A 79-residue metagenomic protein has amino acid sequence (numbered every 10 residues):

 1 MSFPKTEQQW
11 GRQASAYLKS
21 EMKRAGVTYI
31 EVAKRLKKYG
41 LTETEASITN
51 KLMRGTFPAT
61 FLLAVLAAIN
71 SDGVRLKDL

Functional and structural regions predicted by a protein language model:
M1-T28: A short, Lys/Arg-rich alpha-helix, primarily the initiator
S2, K77-L79: Short acidic DE-rich linear segments
V32-L36: Short alpha-helical "recognition helix" segments of helix-turn-helix
K38-T56: Recognition helix of helix-turn-helix/homeodomain-like DNA-binding domains that insert into the DNA major groove
F57-L76: DNA major-groove recognition helix of helix-turn-helix/homeodomain DNA-binding modules
